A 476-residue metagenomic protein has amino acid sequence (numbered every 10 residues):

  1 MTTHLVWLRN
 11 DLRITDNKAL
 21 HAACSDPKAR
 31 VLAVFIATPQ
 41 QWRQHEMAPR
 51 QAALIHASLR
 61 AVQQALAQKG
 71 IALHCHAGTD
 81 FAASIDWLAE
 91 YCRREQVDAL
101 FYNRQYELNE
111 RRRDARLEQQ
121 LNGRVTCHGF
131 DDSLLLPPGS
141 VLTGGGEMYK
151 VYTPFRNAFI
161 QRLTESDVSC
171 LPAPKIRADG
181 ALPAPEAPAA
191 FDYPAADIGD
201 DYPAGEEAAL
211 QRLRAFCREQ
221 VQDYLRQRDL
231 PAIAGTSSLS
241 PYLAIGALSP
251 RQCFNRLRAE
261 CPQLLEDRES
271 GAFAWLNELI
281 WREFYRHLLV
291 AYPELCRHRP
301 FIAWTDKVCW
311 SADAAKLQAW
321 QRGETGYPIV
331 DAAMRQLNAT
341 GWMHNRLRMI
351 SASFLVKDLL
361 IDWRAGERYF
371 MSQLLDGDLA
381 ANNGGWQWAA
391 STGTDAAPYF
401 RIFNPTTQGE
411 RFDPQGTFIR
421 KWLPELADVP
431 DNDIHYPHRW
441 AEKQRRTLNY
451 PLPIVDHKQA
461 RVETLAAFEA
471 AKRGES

Functional and structural regions predicted by a protein language model:
M1-D167, L265, A381, A466-A471 (+1 more regions): Trp/Phe/Arg-rich N-terminal binding region typifying the photolyase-homology
A19, S58, V62, A209-F216 (+6 more regions): Alpha-helical packing segments of well-folded alpha/beta enzyme cores
E46, F101, L317, L448-P451: Short coil/turn segments at secondary-structure junctions
I55, E206, A232, G323-G326: Generic alpha-helical segment signature
G146-I302, F412-D413, T417-S476: Glycine/tryptophan-enriched, flexible segments
G235-E425: Active-site-proximal binding-pocket segments
